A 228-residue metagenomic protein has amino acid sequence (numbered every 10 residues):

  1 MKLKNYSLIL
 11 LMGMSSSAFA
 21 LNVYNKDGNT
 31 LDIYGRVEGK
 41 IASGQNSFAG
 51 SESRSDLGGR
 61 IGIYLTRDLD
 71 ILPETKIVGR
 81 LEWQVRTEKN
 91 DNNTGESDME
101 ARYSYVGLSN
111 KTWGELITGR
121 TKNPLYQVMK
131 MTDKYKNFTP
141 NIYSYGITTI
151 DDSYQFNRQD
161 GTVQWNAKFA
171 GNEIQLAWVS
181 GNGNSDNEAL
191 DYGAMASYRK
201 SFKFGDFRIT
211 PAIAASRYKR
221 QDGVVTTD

Functional and structural regions predicted by a protein language model:
M1-S7: Bacterial N-terminal signal peptides that target proteins for export
S7-L8, A18: Cleavable N-terminal signal peptides
M14-N22: Sec/Tat signal peptide C-region and signal peptidase I cleavage site
N22-V37, A49-G181, L190: Outer membrane beta-barrel
V37-G44: Short polar catalytic/cofactor-binding loops
G183-S185: Extracellular/periplasmic Venus flytrap/periplasmic-binding protein
D191-D228: Detector for outer-membrane/organellar transmembrane beta-barrel domains, recognizing the amphipathic beta-strand
